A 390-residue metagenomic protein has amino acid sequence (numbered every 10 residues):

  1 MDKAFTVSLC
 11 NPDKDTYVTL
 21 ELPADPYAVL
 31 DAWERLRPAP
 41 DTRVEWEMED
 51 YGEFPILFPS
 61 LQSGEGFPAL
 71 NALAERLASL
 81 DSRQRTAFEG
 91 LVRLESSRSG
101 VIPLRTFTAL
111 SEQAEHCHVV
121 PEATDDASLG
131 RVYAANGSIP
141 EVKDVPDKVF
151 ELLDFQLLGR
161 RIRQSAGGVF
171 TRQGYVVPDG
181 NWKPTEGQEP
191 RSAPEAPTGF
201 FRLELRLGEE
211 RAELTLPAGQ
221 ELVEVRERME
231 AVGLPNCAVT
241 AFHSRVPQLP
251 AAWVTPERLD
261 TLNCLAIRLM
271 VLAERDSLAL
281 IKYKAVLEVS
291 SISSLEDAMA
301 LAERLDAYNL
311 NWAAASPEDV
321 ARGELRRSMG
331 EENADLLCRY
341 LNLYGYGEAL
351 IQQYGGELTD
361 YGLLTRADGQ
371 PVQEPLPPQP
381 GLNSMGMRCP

Functional and structural regions predicted by a protein language model:
M1-A28, E195-G219, S384-P390: Short, extreme N-terminal segment that most often corresponds to the first beta-strand
D2, D13, A39-D41, R163 (+4 more regions): A generic structural signal for short, non-catalytic loop/turn and secondary-structure boundary residues
D2-F5, N11, E21, D25 (+6 more regions): Poly-acidic low-complexity segments
P12-Y17, A166, G174, G208-R211 (+2 more regions): Short, glycine-biased loop/turn motifs at secondary-structure junctions and in low-complexity Ser/Thr/Pro-rich termini
T19, D144-R163, G330-I351, G356: Amphipathic alpha-helical packing elements
A32-E151, V176-F200, R211-D335, R339 (+2 more regions): Mixed-charge (acidic/basic) macromolecular-recognition segments
D154, N342, L376-P390: Non-Sec secretion/translocation targeting segments of pathogen effectors
R160-A193, E348-G381: Long, highly charged low-complexity segments enriched in Glu/Asp and Lys/Arg with interspersed Ser/Thr
